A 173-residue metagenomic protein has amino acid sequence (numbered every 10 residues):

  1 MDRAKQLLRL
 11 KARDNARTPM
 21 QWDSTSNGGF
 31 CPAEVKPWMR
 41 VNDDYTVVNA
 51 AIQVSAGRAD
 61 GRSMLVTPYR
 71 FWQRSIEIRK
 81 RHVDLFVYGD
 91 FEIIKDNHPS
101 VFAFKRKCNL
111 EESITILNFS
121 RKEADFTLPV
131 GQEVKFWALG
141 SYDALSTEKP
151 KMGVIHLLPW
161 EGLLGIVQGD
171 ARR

Functional and structural regions predicted by a protein language model:
M1-R173: Carbohydrate-interacting/catalytic domains
